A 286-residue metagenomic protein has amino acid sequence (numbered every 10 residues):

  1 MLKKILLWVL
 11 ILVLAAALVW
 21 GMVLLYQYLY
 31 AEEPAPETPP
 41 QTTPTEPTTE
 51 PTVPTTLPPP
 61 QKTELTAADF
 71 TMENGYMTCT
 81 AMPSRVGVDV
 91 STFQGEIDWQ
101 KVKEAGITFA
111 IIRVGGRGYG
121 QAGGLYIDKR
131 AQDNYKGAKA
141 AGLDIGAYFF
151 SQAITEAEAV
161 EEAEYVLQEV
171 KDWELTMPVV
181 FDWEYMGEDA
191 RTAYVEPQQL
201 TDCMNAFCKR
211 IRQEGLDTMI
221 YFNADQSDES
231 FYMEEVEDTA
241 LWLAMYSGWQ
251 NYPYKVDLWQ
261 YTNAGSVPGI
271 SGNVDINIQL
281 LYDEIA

Functional and structural regions predicted by a protein language model:
M1-A15: N-terminal Sec-pathway targeting helices
W20-P36: Hydrophobic single-pass membrane-insertion segments
P34-P59: Intrinsically disordered, low-complexity serine/threonine-rich repeat tracts
L57-V90, Q94-E96, E234-A286: Functionally critical loop-and-helix segments that line ligand-binding/catalytic clefts of soluble enzyme domains
T80-M204, R212-E214: Substrate-binding cleft of extracellular glycoside hydrolase catalytic domains
I145, D217-M219, L241: Hydrophobic anchor at the start of a short beta-strand that flanks the dinucleotide cofactor-binding loop
I211-E229: Aromatic-lined carbohydrate-recognition surfaces of secreted/lumenal glycan-active proteins
